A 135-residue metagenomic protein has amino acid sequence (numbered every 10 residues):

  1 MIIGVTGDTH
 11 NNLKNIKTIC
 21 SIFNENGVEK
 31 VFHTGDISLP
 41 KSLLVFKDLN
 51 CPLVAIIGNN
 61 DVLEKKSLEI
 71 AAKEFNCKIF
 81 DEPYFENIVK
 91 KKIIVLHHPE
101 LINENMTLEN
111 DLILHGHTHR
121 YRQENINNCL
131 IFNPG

Functional and structural regions predicted by a protein language model:
M1-L49, E64-L68, A72-F75: N-terminal active-site segment of His-dependent metallophosphoesterases
I3, E29-K30, K91-I93, L112: Structural motif
H10-K14, S38-K41, D61-K66, E100-N105 (+1 more regions): Active-site environment of divalent metal-dependent phosphoester hydrolases
F23-G27, I88, T107-E109: Glycine-rich phosphate-binding loop signature in dinucleotide/nucleotide-binding domains
H33-P52, Y84-I93, E100-N105: N-terminal short leaders/motifs
T34-G35, I57-N59, P134: Glycine-rich beta-strand-to-loop/alpha-helix junction loops that act as flexible
N50-H97: Helix-adjacent hinge/juxtasegments
V54, K92-G135: Conserved beta-sheet core of the metallophosphoesterase superfamily
